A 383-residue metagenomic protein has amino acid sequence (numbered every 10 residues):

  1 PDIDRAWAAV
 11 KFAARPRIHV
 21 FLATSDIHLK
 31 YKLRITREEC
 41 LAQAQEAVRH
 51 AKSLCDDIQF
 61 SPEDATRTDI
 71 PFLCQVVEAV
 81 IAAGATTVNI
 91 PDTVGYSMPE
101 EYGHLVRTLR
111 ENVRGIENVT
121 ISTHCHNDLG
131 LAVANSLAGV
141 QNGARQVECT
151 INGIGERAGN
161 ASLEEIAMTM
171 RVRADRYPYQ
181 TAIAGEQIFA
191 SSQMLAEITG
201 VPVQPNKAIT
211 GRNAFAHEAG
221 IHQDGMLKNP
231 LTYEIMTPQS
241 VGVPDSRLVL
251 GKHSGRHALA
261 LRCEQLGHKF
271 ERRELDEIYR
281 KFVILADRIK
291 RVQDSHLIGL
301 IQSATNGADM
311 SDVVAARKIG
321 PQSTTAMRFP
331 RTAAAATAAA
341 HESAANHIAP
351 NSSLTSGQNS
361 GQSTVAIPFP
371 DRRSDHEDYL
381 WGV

Functional and structural regions predicted by a protein language model:
I3, L33-A44, L73, Y102 (+10 more regions): Generic structural signal for well-ordered, non-membrane alpha-helical segments in soluble metabolic enzymes
I3-I58, E63-I116, L137, N142: Alpha/beta enzyme core
D4-W7, Q45-R49, C74-E78, G103-R110 (+8 more regions): Predominant activation on well-ordered alpha-helical scaffold segments within soluble catalytic domains
R17-H19, Q59-S61, T87-N89, T120-H124 (+5 more regions): Structured core elements
S97, V106-H217, I221-D224: Catalytic alpha/beta core domains of metabolic enzymes, predominantly
M168-M170, A174-P330, A335, H376-V383: A mid-to-C-terminal "edge-of-domain" accessory segment
Q322, R328, E342, N346 (+3 more regions): Intrinsically disordered, low-complexity repeat/linker tracts enriched for polar/charged residues
S363-V383: Long, low-complexity, intrinsically disordered segments
